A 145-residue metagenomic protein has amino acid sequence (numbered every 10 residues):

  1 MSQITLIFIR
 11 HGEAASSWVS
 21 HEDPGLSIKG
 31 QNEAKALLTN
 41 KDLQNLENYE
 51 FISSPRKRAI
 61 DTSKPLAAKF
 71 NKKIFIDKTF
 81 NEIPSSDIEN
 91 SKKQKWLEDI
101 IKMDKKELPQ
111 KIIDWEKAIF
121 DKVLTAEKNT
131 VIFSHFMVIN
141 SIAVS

Functional and structural regions predicted by a protein language model:
S2-D77, M103-L108: Active-site-proximal alpha-helix that buttresses catalytic centers in soluble enzyme cores
A15-S17, A59-T62, I83-S86, I139-I142: Short catalytic/ligand-binding loop motif for oxyanion handling, primarily in non-cytosolic enzymes, centered on
P24-G25, P65-D121: Phosphate-handling substructures
G30-A34, I112-W115, I132: Conserved anionic group-binding/transfer micro-motifs
K35-D42, E116-L124: Generic structural signal for well-ordered alpha-helical scaffold segments
N48, E89-K93, E127: A glycine-biased structural micro-motif
K117-S145: Active-site-adjacent alpha-helix immediately C-terminal to a catalytic or transition-state-stabilizing loop
